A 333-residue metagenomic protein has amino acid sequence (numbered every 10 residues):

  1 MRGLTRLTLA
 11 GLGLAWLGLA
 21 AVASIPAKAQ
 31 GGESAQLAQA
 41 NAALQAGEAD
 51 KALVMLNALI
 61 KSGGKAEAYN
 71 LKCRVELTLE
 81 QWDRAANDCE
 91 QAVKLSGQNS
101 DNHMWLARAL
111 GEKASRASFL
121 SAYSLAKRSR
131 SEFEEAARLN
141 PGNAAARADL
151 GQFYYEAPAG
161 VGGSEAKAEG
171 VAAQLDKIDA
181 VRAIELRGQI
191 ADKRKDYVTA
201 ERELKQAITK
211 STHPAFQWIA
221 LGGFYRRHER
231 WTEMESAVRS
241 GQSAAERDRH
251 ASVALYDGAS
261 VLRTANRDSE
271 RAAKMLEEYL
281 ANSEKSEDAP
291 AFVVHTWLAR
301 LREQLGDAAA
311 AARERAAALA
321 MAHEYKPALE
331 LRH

Functional and structural regions predicted by a protein language model:
S24-T78, R332: N-terminal leader/linker segments that initiate helical-solenoid repeat arrays
Q30, G63, G97, M104 (+6 more regions): Residue signature of alpha-solenoid helical repeat architecture, marking inter-repeat boundaries and helix-start
A43, E76, L110, A117 (+5 more regions): Residue at a conserved register position within TPR or TPR-like alpha-solenoid repeats
A46, L79, K113, A157 (+5 more regions): Structural motif corresponding to the intra-repeat A-B loop/turn of tetratricopeptide repeats
K61-S62, L95, L139, L175-I178 (+5 more regions): Structural marker of alpha-solenoid helical repeat scaffolds
A68-Y69, N102, A146, A183-E185 (+5 more regions): TPR alpha-solenoid repeat register
L71-R74, W105, D149, L186 (+4 more regions): Canonical tetratricopeptide repeat
